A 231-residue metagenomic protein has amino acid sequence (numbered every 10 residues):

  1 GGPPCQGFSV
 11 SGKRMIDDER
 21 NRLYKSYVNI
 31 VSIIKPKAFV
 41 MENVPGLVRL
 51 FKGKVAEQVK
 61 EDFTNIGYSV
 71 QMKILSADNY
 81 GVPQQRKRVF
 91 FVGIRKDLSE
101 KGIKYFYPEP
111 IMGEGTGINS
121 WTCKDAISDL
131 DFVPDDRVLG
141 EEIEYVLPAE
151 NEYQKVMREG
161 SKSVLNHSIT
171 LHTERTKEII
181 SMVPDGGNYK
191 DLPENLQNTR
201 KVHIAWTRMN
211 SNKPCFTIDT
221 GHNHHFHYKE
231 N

Functional and structural regions predicted by a protein language model:
G1-S11, A38-V44, F91-R95, I218: Conserved proline-anchored active-site loop of SAM-dependent methyltransferases that bridges a beta-strand
Q6-V10, L47-L50, G81-Q84, L98-G102 (+1 more regions): Short catalytic/ligand-binding loop motif for oxyanion handling, primarily in non-cytosolic enzymes, centered on
G12-D18: Short glycine-enriched, charge-decorated loop/helix-capping segments at active-site entrances that position
R20-I94: Conserved Class I SAM-dependent methyltransferase catalytic core
N65, Q84, S120, N210-K213: A generic structural signal for short, non-catalytic loop/turn and secondary-structure boundary residues
L75, I127, I218-D219: Bulky hydrophobic/aromatic "packing anchor" residues in well-ordered structure
G81-E142: Flexible, glycine-/basic-rich loop-and-beta segments that form/coincide with the SAM-dependent methyltransferase
I143-N231: C-terminal target-recognition/interaction regions appended to catalytic cores
